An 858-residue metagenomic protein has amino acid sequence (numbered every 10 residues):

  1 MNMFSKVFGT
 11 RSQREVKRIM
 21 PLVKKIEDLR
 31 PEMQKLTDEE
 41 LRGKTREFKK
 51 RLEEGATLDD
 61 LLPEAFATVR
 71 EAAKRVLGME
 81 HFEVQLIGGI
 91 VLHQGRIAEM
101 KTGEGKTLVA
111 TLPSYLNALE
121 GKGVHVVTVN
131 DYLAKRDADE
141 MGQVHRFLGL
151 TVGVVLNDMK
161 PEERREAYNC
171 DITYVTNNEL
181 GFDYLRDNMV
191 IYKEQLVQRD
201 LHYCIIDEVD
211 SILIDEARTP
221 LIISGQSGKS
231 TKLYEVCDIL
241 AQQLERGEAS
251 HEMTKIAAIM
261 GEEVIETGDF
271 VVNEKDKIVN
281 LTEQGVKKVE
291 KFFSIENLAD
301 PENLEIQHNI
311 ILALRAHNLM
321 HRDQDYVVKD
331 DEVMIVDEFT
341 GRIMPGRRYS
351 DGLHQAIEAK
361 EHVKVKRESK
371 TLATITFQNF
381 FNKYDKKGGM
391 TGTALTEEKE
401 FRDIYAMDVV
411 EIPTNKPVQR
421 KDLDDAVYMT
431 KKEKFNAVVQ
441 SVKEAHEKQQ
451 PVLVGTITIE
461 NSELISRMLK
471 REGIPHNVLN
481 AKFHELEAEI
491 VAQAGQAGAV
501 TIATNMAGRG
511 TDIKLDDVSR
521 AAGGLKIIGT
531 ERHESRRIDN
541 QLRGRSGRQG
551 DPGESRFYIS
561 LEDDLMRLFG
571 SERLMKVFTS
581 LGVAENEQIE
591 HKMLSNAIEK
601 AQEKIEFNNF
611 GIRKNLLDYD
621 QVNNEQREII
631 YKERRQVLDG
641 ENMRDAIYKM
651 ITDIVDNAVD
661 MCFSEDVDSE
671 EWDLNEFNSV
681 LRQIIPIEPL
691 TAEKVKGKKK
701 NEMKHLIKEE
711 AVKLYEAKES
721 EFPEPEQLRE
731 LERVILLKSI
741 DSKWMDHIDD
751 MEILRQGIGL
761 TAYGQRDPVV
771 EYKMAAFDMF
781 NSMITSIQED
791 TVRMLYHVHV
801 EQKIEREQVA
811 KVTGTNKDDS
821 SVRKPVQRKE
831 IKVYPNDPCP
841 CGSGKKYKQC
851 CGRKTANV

Functional and structural regions predicted by a protein language model:
M1-G582, Y631-K632, D653: Conserved P-loop NTPase motor core
T10, G842-G844, R853-K854: Small disulfide-bonded, cysteine-rich extracellular recognition modules and tandem repeats
V91, C839-P840: Short alpha-helical segment immediately N-terminal to, or the first helix within, an HTH/HTH-like DNA-binding domain
Y326-M334, T340-R347, Q549-G550, F557 (+3 more regions): Extended, charged helical/alpha-beta scaffold domains that provide interaction surfaces
Q449-S462, D639-E641, A692-K696, P840: Short, Lys/Glu-rich amphipathic helical modules
V454, I502, W744, F780 (+2 more regions): Hydrophobic, well-ordered secondary-structure elements that form the walls of internal hydrophobic environments
Y834-D837, S843-K846: Short metal-coordination and nucleic-acid-contact micro-motifs, chiefly zinc-binding Cys/His arrays
